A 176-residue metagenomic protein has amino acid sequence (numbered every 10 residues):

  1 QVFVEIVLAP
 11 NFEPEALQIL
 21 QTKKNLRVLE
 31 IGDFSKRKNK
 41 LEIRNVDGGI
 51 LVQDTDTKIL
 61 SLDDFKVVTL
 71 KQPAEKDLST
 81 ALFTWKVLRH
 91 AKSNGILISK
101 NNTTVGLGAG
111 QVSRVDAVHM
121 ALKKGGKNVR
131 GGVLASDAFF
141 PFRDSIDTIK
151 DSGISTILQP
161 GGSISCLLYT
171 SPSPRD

Functional and structural regions predicted by a protein language model:
Q1-N94, N101-T104, R114-V118, K123-R130: Long, structured protein-protein interaction/assembly regions in large complexes
I6-L8, V133-S136, T156-Q159: Short catalytic-loop micro-motif centered on adjacent basic/acidic residues
N11-P14, D33-F34, N101-T103, G110 (+4 more regions): Short, ordered loop/turn segments at secondary-structure junctions
A16-L20, S145-T148, L168: A short acidic, amphipathic alpha-helical/loop segment
T84, L168-Y169: Aromatic/hydrophobic pocket-lining residues that form π-stacking "cages" and hydrophobic walls in ligand
Q111, A117-T148: Generic long, charged, amphipathic alpha-helical segments
Y169-D176: Conserved small/polar residues in nucleotide/adenosyl-binding loops
